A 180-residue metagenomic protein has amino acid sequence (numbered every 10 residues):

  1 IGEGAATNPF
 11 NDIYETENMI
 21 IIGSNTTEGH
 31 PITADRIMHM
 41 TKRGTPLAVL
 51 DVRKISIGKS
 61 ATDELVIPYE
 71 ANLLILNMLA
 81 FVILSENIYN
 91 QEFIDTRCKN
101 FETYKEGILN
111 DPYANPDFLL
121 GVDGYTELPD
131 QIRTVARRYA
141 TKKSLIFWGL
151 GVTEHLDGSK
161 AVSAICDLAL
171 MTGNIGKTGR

Functional and structural regions predicted by a protein language model:
I1-R180: Cofactor-pocket helix-loop regions in the catalytic cores of large enzyme subunits
